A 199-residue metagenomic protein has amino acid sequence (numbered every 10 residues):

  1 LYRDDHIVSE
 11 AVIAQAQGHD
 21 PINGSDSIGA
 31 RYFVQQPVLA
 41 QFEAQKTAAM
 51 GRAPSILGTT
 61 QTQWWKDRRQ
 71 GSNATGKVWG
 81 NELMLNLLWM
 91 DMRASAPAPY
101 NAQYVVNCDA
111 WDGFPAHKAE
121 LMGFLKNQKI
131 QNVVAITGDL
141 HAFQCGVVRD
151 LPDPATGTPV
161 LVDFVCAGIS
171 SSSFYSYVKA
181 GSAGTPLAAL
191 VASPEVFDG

Functional and structural regions predicted by a protein language model:
L1-G199: Long, structured stretches of catalytic cores involved in phosphate-ester chemistry, encompassing
